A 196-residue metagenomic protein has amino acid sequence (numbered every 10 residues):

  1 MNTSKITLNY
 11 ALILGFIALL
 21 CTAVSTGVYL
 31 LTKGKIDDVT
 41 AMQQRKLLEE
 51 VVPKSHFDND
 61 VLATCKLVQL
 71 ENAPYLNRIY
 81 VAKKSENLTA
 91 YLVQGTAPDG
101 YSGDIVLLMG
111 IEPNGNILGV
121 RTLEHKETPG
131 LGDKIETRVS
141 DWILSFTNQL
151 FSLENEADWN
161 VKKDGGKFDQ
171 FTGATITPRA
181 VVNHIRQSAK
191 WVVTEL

Functional and structural regions predicted by a protein language model:
N2-L196: Flexible, solvent-exposed loop/hinge segments and secondary-structure transition points
